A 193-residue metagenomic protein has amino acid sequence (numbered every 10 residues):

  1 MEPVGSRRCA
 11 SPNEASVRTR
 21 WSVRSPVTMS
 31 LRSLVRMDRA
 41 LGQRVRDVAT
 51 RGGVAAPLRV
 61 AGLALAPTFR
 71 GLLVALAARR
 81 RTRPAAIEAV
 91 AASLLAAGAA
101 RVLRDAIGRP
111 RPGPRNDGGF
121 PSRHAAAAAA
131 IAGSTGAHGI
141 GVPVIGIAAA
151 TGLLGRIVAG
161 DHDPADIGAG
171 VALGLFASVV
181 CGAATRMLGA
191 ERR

Functional and structural regions predicted by a protein language model:
E2-G5, P12-F69, A100-G119: N-terminal transmembrane-helix/juxtamembrane module of multi-pass inner/ER membrane proteins
R46, A78, A100-G108, G136 (+1 more regions): Membrane-water interface at transmembrane helix exits
G53-A56, V60, T82, A86 (+2 more regions): Hydrophobic, aromatic-rich alpha-helical transmembrane segments and their membrane-interface anchor motifs
A66-L73, R81: N-terminal glycine-rich anion-binding loops that anchor highly charged ligand groups
A75-L95, I140: Interfacial segments of alpha-helical transmembrane regions
A89-A106, P143-R156: Small-polar-interrupted transmembrane alpha-helices in polytopic inner-membrane proteins
G113-R193: Membrane-embedded catalytic cores of phosphoryl/pyrophosphoryl-handling enzymes
